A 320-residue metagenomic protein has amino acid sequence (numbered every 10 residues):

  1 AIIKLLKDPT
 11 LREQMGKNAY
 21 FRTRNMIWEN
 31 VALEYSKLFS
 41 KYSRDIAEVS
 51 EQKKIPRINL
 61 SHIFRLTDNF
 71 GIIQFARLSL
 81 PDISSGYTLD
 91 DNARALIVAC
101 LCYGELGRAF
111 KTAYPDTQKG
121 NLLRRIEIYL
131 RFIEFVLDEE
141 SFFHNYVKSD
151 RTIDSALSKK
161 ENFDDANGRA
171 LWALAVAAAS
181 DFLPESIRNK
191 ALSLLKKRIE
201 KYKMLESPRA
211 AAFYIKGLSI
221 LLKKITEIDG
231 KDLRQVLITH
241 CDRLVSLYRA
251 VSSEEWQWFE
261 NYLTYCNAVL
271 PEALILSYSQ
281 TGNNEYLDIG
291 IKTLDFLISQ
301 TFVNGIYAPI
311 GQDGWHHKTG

Functional and structural regions predicted by a protein language model:
A1, L11, M15, V31-Y35: Hydrophobic alpha-helical packing elements
I3-K4, A113: Residues marking helix boundaries in flexible regions
K4, L11-N25: A short, well-ordered alpha-helix in the C-terminal region of glycosyltransferases
L5-L6, M15, Y87, N162: Helix-centric, low-specificity signal for extended rod-like, repetitive segments
L6-K7, R24, S279, F302: Residue-level signal for alpha-helix termini/capping positions
L6-T10, A179-F182: Residues in soluble alpha-helical coiled-coils and helical-bundle/repeat scaffolds
E29-K37, K41-G320: Glycan-recognition and catalytic cores of secretory/periplasmic carbohydrate-active enzymes
